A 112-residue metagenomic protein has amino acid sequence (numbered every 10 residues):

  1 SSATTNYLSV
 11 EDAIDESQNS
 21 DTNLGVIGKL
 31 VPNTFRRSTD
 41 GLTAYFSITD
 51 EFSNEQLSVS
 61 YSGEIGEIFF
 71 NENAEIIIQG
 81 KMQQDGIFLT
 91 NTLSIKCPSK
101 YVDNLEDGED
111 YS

Functional and structural regions predicted by a protein language model:
S1-S112: OB-fold and OB-like single-stranded nucleic-acid-recognition modules and their adjacent interaction interfaces
